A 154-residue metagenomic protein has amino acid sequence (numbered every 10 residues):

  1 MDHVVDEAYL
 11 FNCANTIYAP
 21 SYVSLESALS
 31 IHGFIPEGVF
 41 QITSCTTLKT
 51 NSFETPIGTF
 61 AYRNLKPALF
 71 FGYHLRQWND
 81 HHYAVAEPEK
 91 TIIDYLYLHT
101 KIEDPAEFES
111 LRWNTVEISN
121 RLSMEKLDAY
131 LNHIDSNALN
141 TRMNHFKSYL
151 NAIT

Functional and structural regions predicted by a protein language model:
M1-P20: Short beta-edge/loop segments at beta->alpha junctions of small alpha/beta modules that act as binding/recognition
V4-E7, F34-I35, P67-L69, E89-K90: Short, charged/polar surface micro-motifs in flexible loops or helix N-caps
Y18-V23, P56, A86: Alpha-helix initiation and capping sites
S21, I35-V39, H99, E103: Amphipathic alpha-helical interaction segments
S24-S27, T91: Non-catalytic alpha-helical scaffold/packing segments enriched in small hydrophobic residues
E26-H81: Exposed, interaction-prone assembly regions rather than primary DNA-binding/catalytic cores
Y73-T154: Hydrophobic alpha-helical interaction segments
